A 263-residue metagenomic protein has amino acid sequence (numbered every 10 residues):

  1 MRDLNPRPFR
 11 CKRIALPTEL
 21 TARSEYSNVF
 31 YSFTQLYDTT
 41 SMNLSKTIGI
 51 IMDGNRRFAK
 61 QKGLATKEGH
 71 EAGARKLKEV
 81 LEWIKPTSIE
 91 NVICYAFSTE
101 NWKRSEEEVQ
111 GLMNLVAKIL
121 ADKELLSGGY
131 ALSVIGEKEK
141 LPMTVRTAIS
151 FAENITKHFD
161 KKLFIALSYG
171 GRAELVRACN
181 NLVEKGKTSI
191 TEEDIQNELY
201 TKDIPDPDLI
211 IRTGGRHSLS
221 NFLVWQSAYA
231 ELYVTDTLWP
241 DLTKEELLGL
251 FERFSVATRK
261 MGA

Functional and structural regions predicted by a protein language model:
R2-D3, Y37: Intrinsically disordered, low-complexity segments enriched in polar/charged residues with Gly/Pro, especially when
D3-N5, L16: Short glycine-rich, low-complexity segments
A15-A22, T34, T39-T40: Ala/Thr-enriched low-complexity intrinsically disordered regions
S27: Charged DNA-binding/catalytic regions of mobile-element recombinases
F30-F33, Y37-A263: Flexible, compositionally biased loop and terminal segments
